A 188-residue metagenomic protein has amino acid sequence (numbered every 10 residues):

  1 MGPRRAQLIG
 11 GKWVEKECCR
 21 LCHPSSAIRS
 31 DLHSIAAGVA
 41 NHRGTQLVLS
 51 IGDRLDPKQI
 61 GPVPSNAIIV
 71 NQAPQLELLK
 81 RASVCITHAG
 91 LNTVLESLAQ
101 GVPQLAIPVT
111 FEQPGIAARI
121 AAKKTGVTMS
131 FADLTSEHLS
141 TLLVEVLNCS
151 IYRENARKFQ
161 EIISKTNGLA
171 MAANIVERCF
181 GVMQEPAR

Functional and structural regions predicted by a protein language model:
M1-V84: Donor-nucleotide binding loops and adjacent catalytic segments primarily of GT-B fold Leloir glycosyltransferases
L32-H33, I60-P62, S97-Q100, A117-R119 (+1 more regions): Short amphipathic alpha-helical segments
I51-G52, A73-P74, F111, L134-H138 (+1 more regions): Short beta->alpha linker loops
V70-A118: A donor-sugar binding/catalytic signature common to diverse glycosyltransferases and related nucleotide-sugar
F111-L142: Change "using UDP/GDP/dTDP sugars" to "using nucleotide sugars
S136-R188: C-terminal amphipathic helix plus adjacent low-complexity, charged tail appended to glycosyltransferase catalytic
